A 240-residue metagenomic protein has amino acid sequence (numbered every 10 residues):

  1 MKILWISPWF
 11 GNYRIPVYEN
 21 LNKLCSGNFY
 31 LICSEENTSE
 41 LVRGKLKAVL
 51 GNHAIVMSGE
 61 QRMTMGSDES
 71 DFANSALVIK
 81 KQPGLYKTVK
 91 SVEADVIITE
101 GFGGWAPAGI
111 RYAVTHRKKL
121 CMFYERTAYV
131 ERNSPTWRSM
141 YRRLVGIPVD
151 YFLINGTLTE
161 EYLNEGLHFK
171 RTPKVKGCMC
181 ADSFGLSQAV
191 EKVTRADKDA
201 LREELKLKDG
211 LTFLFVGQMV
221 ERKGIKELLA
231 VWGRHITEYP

Functional and structural regions predicted by a protein language model:
M1-Q61, V92-E93: N-terminal subdomain of nucleotide-sugar transferases
I3-L4, V96, I110-Y129, L153 (+1 more regions): Active-site proximal beta-strand in glycosyltransferases
L4, L207-K223, L229-R234: Conserved donor-binding/catalytic core segment of Leloir-type glycosyltransferases
N12-I15, A94-K118: An aromatic- and histidine-rich active-site surface loop
E19, N37, T115, P135-F152: Membrane-proximal helix-turn-helix segments that form the acceptor-binding/catalytic region of lipid-linked
N52-P83: A short, charged, and often flexible helix/loop element on the N-terminal side of the glycosyltransferase catalytic
E100, K118-W137, P148-Y151, S183: A short, histidine- and acid-enriched strand-loop-helix "catalytic/donor-clamping" loop that lines the nucleotide-sugar
G146-A200, L207-K208: Donor nucleotide-sugar binding/catalytic pocket of nucleotide-sugar-dependent glycosyltransferases
